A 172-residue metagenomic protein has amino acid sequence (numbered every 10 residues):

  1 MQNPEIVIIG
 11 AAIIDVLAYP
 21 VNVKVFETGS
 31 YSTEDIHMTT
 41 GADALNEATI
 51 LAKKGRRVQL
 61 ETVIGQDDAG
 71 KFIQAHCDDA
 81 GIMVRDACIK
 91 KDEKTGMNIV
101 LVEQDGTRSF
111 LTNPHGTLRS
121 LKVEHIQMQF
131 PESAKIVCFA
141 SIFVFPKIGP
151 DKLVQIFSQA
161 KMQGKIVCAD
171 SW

Functional and structural regions predicted by a protein language model:
M1-I14, A75-I89, V102-W172: Ribokinase/PfkB-type carbohydrate-kinase core domain
M1-V63, D68-F72, D78-I82: Glycine-rich phosphate/adenosyl-contacting loop at the front of the ribokinase-like
N3, K94-G96: A structure-centric signal for secondary-structure junctions around beta-strands
V21-K24, S30, D43, T49 (+6 more regions): Sparse, context-dependent recognition of short Cys/His-centered cofactor- or disulfide-binding micro-motifs
E61-Q66, R85-K94, W172: Beta-strand->loop->alpha-helix junctions that form or flank phosphate-binding loops in nucleotide-handling enzymes
